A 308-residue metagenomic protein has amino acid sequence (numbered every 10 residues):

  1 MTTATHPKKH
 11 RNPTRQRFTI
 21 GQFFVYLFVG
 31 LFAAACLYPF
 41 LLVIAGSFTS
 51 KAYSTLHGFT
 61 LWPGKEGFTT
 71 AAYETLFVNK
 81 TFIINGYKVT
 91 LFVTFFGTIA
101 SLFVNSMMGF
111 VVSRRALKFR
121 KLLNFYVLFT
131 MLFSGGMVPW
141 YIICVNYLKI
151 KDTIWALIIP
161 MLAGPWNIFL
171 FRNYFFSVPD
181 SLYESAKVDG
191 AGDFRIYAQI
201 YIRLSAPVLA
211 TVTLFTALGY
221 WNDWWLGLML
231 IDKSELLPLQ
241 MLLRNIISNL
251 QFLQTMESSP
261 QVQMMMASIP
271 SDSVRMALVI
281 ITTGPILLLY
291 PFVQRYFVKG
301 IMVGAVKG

Functional and structural regions predicted by a protein language model:
T2-G308: A hydrophobic, multi-pass inner-membrane permease signature
